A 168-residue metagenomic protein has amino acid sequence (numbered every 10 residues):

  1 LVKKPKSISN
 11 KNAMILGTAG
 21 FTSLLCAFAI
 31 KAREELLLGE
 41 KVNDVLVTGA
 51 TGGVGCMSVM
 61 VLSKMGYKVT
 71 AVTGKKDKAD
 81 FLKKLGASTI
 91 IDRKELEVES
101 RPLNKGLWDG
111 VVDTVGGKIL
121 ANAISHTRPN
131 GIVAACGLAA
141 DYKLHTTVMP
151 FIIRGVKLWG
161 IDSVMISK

Functional and structural regions predicted by a protein language model:
L1-V45: NAD(P)H dinucleotide-binding glycine-rich loop of Rossmann-like/cofactor-binding domains, especially the beta1-alpha1
G17, G49, K94, V115 (+1 more regions): Glycine-rich, N-terminal phosphate-binding loop of Rossmann-like dinucleotide-binding domains
G20-F21, G49-C56, G116: Glycine-rich NAD(P) Rossmann-fold beta1-alpha1 loop
V61-K68, P129-N130, R154: Conserved S-adenosyl-L-methionine
S63-K118: Adenosine-nucleotide cofactor-binding segment
K118-K168: Glycine-rich phosphate-binding loop and adjacent beta-alpha segment of Rossmann(oid) nucleotide-cofactor-binding
